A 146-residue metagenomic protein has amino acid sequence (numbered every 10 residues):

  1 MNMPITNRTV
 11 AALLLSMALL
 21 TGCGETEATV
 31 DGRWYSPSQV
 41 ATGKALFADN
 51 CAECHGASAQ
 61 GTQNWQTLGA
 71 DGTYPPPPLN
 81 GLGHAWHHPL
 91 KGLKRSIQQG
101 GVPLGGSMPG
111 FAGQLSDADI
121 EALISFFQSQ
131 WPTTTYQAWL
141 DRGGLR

Functional and structural regions predicted by a protein language model:
N2-A11: Bacterial N-terminal signal peptides that target proteins for export
A11-T21: Bacterial N-terminal signal peptides
C23-L46, Q137-R146: Electrostatic cytochrome c docking/interface patches
E27-V30, A70-P78: Short glycine/proline- and charge-enriched loop/turn segments that cap or connect secondary-structure elements
P37-Q39, K44-Y74, Q99-S107, Q130-Q137: Periplasmic/extracellular electron-transfer cofactor-ligation site, primarily the c-type cytochrome heme-c attachment
A41-A52, H88-K94, D117, L140: Sequence context surrounding c-type heme c attachment/ligation sites in exported
L68, P77-P78, S96-Q130, W139-G143: Axial heme c-ligation environment in periplasmic c-type cytochrome domains
